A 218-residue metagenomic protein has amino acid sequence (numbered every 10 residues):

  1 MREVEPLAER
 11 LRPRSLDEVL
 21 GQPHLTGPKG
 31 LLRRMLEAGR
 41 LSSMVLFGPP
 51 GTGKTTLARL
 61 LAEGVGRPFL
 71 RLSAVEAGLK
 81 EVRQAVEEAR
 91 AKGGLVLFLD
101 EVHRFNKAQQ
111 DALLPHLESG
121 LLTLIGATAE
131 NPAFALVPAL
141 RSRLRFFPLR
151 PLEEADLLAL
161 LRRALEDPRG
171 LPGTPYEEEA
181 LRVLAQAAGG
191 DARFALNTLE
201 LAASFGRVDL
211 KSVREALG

Functional and structural regions predicted by a protein language model:
M1-A38: A short, basic N-terminal segment
M1-V4, R33-L72, V86-E88, L114-S119: Walker A/P-loop
L25-K29, R67-L99, N106-K107: Short glycine-rich substrate-engagement loop in P-loop NTPases that contacts/grips substrate
R33-E37, K107-S142: Conserved catalytic/switch belt of AAA+ P-loop NTPases
R67, V137-P151: A short helix-turn-beta junction within AAA+ P-loop NTPase domains corresponding to the substrate/partner-engaging
S73, R145-L158: Conserved AAA+ ATPase "SRH/arginine-finger" region at the nucleotide-binding site
L158-L181: Helix-loop-helix "sensor" segment of P-loop NTPases
R182-A187, R193-F205, S212-E215: C-terminal helical "lid" of AAA+/P-loop NTPase domains
